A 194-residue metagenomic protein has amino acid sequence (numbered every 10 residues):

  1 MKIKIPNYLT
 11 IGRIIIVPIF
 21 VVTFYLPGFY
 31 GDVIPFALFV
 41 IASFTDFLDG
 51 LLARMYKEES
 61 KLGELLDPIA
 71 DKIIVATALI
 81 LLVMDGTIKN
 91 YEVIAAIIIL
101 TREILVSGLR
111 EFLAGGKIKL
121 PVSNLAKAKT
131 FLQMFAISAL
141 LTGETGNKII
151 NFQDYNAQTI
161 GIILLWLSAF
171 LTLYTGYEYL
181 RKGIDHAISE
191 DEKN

Functional and structural regions predicted by a protein language model:
M1-I11, V17, P27, P35-S43 (+2 more regions): C-terminal membrane-associated helical module and adjoining short loops/tails
I5-V21, D71-A78: Short, conserved structural micro-motifs that define repeat-unit consensus positions and nucleotide-binding loops
G12, A53, I69-A76, F131-S138: Loop-to-transmembrane-helix entry motif
I15, F44-L52, I69, I73 (+2 more regions): Active-site His/Glu-centered metal-binding helix of metallohydrolases
I16-I19, A76-I80, L105, F135-A139: Transmembrane-helix signature of multi-pass solute transporters
I16-L65, A78-I99, N156-L171: Membrane-embedded alpha-helical segments that form the functional core of polytopic membrane enzymes, especially those
L66-A70, I97-I98, S123-K129: Cytoplasmic-side transmembrane-helix entry/capping segments in multi-pass membrane proteins
A95, T101-G108, F135-S138, T142: Mid-bilayer segments of alpha-helical transmembrane spans in multi-pass integral membrane proteins that mediate
